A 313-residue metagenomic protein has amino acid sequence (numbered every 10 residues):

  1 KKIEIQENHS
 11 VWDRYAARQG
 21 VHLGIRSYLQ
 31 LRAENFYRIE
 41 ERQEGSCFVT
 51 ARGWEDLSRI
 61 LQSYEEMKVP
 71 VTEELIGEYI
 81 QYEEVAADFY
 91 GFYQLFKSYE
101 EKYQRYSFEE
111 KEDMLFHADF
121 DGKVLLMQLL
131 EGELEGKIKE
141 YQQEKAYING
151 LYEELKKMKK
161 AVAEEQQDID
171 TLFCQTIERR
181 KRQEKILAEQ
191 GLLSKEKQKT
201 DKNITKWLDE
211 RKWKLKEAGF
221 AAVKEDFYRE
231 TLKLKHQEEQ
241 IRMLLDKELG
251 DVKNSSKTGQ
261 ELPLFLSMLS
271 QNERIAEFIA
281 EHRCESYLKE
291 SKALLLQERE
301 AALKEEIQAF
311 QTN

Functional and structural regions predicted by a protein language model:
K1-E7: A short helix-turn-beta junction within AAA+ P-loop NTPase domains corresponding to the substrate/partner-engaging
H9-I80: Conserved AAA+ ATPase small/helical "lid" subdomain
Y15, Y28, Y37, Y64 (+11 more regions): Sequence-level detector for tyrosine residue identity
A16-V21, L29-Y37, Q62-E65, I80-E84 (+7 more regions): Generic secondary-structure transition motif, activating predominantly at the C-termini of alpha-helices
I39-F48, R52, D56, L61 (+6 more regions): Short, charged low-complexity intrinsically disordered segments located at boundaries of structured domains
W54, L61-A118: Helix-loop elements that line ligand-binding/catalytic pockets
L115-N313: Terminal-proximal interaction/regulatory segments of ATP-powered molecular machines
